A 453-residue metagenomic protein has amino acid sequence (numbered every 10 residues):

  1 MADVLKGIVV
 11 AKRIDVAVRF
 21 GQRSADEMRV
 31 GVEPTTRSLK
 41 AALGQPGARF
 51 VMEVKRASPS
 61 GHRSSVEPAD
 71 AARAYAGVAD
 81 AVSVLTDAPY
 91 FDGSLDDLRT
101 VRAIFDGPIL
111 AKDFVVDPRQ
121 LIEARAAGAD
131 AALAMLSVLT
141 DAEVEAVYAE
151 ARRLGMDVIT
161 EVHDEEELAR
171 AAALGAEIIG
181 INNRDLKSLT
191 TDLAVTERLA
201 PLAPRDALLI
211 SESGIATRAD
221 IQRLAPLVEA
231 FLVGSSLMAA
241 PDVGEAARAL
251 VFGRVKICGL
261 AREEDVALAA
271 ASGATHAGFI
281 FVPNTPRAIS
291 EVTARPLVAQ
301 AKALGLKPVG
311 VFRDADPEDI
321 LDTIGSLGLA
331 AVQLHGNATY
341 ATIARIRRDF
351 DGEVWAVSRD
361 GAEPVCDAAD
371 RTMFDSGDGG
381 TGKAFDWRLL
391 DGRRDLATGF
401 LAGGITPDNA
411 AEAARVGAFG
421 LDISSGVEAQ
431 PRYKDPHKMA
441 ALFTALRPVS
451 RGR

Functional and structural regions predicted by a protein language model:
M1-I109, V115-R119, D141, E150-I178 (+3 more regions): Conserved N-terminal beta1-alpha1 strand-loop-helix module at the mouth
A103, Q120-L139, V144, E150: A short alpha/beta connector and helix-capping loop motif
D130-A131, N182, L250-V251: Bateman (tandem CBS) regulatory domains
